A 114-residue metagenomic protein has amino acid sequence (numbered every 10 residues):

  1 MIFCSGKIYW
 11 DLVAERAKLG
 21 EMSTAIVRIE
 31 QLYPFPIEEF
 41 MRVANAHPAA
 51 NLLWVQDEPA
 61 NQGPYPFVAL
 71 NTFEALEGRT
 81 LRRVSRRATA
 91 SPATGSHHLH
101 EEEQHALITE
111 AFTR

Functional and structural regions predicted by a protein language model:
M1, N51-L52: Structural motif
M1-C4, I8, F112-T113: Active-site phosphate/pyrophosphate-binding segments
C4-G6, R28-Q31, P36, W54-P59 (+1 more regions): Active-site proximal loops enriched in glycine and acidic residues that flank catalytic Cys/His/Asp and coordinate
Y9, V13-A49: Generic long, charged, amphipathic alpha-helical segments
M41-R42, Q56-R114: Peripheral docking tails and interdomain loops at the edges of cofactor- or intermediate-handling domains
P48-A50, G78-R79: A short helix->loop->beta-strand "cap" motif at the edges of active sites that frequently abuts
